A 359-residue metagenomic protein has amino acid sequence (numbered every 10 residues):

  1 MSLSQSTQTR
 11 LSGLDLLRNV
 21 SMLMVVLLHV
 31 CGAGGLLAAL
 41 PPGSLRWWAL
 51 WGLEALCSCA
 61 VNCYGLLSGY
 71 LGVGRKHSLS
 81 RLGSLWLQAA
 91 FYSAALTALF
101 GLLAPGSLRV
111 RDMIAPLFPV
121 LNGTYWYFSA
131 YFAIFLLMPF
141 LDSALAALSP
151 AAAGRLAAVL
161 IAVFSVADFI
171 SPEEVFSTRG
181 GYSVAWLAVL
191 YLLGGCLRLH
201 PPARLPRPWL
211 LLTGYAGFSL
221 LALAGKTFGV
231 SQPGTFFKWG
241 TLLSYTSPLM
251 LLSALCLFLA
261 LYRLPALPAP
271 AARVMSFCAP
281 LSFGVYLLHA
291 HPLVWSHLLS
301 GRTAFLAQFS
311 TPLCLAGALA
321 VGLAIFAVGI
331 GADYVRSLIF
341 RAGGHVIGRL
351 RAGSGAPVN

Functional and structural regions predicted by a protein language model:
M1-V163, A269-A271, L281, G301-N359: Membrane-cytosol interface segments of multi-pass membrane proteins, especially ER/Golgi lipid-handling enzymes
L23-V30, Y92-L99, A158-P172, G214-G229 (+1 more regions): Aromatic-anchored segments of alpha-helical transmembrane domains
W48-V61, A115-A130, I170-L190, L223-C256 (+1 more regions): Interfacial loop-to-helix transition and helix-capping segments at the boundaries of transmembrane helices
N62-V73, L190-L197, V285-L287: Hydrophobic transmembrane alpha-helices of secondary-active transporters and Na+-translocating membrane complexes
I134-S143, Y191-P202, S253-A269: Alpha-helical transmembrane segments in multipass membrane proteins, preferentially the mid-helix core
A147-L156, C196-L220: Hydrophobic alpha-helical segments of polytopic membrane proteins
A153-P201: Loop-centered beta-sheet repeat module
R204-G284, H291-L299, A304-A318: Alpha-helical transmembrane segments and terminal signal-anchor/GPI-anchor hydrophobic tails, characterized by long
